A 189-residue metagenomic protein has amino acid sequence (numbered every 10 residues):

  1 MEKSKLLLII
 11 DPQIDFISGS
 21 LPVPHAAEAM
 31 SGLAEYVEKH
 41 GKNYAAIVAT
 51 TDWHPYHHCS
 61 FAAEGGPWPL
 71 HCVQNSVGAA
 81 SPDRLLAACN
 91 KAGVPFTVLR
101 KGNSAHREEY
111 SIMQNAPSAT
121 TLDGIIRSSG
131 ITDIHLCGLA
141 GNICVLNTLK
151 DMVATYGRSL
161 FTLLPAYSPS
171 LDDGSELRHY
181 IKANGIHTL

Functional and structural regions predicted by a protein language model:
E2-L8, D15, S31-Y44, P55 (+2 more regions): Active-site-adjacent betaalpha module
I17-A26: Acidic/histidine-rich helix-loop elements that form or flank divalent-metal/phosphate-binding sites at the catalytic
D52: Non-transmembrane functional regions of envelope-associated proteins
